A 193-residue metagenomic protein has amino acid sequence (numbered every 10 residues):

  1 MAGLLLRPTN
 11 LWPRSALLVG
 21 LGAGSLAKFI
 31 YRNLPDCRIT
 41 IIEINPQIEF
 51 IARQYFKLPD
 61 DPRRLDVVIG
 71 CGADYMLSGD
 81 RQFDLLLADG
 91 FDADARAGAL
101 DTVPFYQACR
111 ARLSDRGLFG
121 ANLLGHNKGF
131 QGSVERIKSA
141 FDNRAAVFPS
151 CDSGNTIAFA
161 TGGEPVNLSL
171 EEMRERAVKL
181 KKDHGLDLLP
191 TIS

Functional and structural regions predicted by a protein language model:
M1-R116: The AdoMet/dcAdoMet-binding core of the Class I SAM-like
M1-R14, A146-V147, H184-S193: A short alpha-helical cap/connector motif
T9, Q54-F56, Y75-D80, P104 (+3 more regions): Low-complexity, flexible helical/coil segments
R63, D74-Y75, K138, N143-A145 (+1 more regions): Short, intrinsically disordered/low-complexity patches at protein termini and at juxtamembrane boundaries
I69-M76, A95-T102, A121-L123, D142 (+1 more regions): A short, terminal or domain-edge coil/loop segment
A97, V103-N167: C-terminal substrate-binding/active-site "lid" region of AdoMet-derived donor-dependent transferases
G154-S193: SAM/dcSAM-binding transferase cores
